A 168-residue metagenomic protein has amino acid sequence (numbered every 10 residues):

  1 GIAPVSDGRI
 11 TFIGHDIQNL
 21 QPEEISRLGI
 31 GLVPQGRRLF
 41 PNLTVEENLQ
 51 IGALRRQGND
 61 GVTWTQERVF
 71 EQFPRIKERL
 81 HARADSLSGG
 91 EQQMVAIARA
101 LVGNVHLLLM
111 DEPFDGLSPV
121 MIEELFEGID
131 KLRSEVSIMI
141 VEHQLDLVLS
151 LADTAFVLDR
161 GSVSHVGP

Functional and structural regions predicted by a protein language model:
G1-P168: Glycine-rich phosphate-binding loops of nucleotide-dependent enzymes
